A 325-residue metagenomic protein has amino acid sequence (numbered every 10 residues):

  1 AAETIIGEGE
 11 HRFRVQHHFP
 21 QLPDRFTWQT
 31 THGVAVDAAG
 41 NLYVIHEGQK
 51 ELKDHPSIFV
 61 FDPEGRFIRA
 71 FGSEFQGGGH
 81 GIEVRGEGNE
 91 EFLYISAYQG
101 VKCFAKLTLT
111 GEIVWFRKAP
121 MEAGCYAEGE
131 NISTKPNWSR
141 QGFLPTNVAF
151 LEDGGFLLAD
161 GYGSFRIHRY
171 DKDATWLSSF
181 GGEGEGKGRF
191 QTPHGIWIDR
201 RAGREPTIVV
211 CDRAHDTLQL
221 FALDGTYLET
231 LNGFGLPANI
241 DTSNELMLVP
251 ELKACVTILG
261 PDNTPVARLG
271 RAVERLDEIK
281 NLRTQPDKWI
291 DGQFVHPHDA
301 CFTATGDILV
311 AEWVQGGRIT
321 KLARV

Functional and structural regions predicted by a protein language model:
A1-V325: Eukaryotic scaffold repeat domains enriched in small/polar residues
